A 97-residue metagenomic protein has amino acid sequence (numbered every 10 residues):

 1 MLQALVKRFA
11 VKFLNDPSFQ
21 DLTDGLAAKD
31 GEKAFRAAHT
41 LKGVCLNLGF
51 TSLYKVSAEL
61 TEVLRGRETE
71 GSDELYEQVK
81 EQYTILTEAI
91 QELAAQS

Functional and structural regions predicted by a protein language model:
M1-T40, G71-A94: Long, amphipathic alpha-helical coiled-coil segments characteristic of histidine-phosphotransfer scaffolds
S18, D30-A37, C45-R65: Short, well-ordered alpha-helical segments that carry or flank key catalytic/ligand-binding motifs at enzyme/regulatory
S57, E92-S97: Long amphipathic alpha-helical segments
G66-E70: Conserved catalytic segment of histidine kinase HATPase_c domains, centered on the N-box/ATP-lid region
